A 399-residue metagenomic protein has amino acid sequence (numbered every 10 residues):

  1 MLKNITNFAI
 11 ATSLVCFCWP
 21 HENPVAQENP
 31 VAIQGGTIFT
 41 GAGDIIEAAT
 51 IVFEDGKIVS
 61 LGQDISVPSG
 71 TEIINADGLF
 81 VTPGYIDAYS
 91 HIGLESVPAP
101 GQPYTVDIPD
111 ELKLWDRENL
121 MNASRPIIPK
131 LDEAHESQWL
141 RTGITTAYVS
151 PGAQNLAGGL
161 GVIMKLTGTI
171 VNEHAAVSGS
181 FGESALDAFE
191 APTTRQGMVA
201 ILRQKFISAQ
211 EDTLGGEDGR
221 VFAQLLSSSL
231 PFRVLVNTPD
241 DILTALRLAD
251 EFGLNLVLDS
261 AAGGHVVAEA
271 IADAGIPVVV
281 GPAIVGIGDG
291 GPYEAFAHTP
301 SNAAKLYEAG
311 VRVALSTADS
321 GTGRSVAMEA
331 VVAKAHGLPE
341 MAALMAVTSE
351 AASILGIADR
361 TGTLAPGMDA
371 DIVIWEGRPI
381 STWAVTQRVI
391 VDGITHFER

Functional and structural regions predicted by a protein language model:
N7-W19: Bacterial N-terminal signal peptides
C18-P20, P24-E28: Boundary at the C-terminal end of the N-terminal hydrophobic targeting segment
N29, I38, A42-T82, A99: Histidine-rich, glycine-flanked metal-binding segment
G36, I51, G56, G78 (+10 more regions): Divalent metal-coordination and catalytic microenvironments
G36-F39, E47, S353, A365-R399: C-terminal cap of metal-dependent C-N hydrolases
D77-S150: Metal-associated gating/positioning segment near the N- to mid-region
V97-P98, P103-L114, P231, A272-D273 (+1 more regions): His/Asp/Glu-enriched, well-ordered alpha-helical/loop segment that forms or immediately abuts the divalent-metal
D132-L256: Polyanionic/metal-chelating signatures
